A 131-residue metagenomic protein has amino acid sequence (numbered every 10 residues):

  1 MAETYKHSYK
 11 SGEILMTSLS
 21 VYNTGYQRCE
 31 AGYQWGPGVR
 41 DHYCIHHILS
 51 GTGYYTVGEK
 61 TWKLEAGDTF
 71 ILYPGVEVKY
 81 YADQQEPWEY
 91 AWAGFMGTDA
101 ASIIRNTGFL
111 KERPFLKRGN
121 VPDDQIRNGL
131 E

Functional and structural regions predicted by a protein language model:
M1-T69, Q84, A101, T107-E112: Generic protein-terminus/edge-of-domain signal
L15-S18, V39, G94, R118-R127: Alpha-helix N-cap/helix-start motif at coil-to-helix transitions, marked by capping-box chemistry
I45, A66, V76, A93 (+3 more regions): Short, surface-exposed, charged/polar-biased interaction segments
H47-S50, Y81, A93-M96, G119 (+1 more regions): Alpha-helix boundary/capping detector
T61, G75-A100: Ligand-binding loop in jelly-roll beta-barrel domains
S102-E131: Amphipathic alpha-helical segments enriched in hydrophobic/aromatic residues interleaved with Lys/Arg
